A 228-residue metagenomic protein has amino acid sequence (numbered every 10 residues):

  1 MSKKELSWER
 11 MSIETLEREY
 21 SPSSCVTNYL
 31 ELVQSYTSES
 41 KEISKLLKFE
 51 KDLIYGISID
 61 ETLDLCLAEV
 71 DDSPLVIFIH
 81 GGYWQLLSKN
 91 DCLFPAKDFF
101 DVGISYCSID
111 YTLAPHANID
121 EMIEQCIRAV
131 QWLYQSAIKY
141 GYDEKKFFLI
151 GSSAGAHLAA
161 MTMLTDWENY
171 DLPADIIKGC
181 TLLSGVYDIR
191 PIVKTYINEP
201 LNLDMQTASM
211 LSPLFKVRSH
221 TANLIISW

Functional and structural regions predicted by a protein language model:
E19-D71: N-terminal cap/lid segment of alpha/beta-hydrolase-fold proteins
S73-G82: Short beta-strand element of the alpha/beta-hydrolase
P74, K178, N223: Alpha/beta-hydrolase fold active-site loops
L75, F100-C107, T112: A fold-wide structural signal in alpha/beta-hydrolase
L87-P95, C107-K146: Catalytic nucleophile-loop/oxyanion-hole region of alpha/beta-hydrolase and closely related hydrolase-like folds
R128-Y196, A208-S209: Primarily recognizes the serine-hydrolase "nucleophile elbow" in alpha/beta-hydrolase and SGNH/GDSL folds
P213-T221: Conserved serine/cysteine hydrolase catalytic core
H220, I225-W228: Short beta-strand/loop motif that positions the catalytic acidic residue of the alpha/beta-hydrolase fold
